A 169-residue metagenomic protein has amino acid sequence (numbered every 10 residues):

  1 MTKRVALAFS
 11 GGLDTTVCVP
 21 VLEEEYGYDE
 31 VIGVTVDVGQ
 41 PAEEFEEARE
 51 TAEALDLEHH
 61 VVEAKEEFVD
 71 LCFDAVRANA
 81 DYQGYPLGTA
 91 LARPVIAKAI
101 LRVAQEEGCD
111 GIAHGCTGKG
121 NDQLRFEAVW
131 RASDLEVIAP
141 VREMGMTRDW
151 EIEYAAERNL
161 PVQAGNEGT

Functional and structural regions predicted by a protein language model:
M1-T169: Nucleotide-activated chemistry modules centered on ATP-dependent adenylation/adenylyltransferase
